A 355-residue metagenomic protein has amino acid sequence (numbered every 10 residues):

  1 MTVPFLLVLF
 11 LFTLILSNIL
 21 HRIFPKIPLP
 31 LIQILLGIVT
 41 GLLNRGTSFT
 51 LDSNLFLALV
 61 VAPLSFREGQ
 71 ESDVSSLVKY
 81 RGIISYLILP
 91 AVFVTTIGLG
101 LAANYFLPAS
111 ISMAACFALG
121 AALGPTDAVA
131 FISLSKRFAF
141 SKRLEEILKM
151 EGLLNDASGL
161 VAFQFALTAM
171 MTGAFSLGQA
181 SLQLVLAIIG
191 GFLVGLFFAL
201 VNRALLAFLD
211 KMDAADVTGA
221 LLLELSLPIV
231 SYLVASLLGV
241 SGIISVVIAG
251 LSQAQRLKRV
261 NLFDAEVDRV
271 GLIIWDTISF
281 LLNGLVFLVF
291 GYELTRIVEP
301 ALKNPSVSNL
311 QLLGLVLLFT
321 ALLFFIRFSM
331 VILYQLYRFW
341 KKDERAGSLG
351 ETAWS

Functional and structural regions predicted by a protein language model:
M1-S355: Transmembrane helical cores of multi-pass secondary ion antiporters/exchangers
